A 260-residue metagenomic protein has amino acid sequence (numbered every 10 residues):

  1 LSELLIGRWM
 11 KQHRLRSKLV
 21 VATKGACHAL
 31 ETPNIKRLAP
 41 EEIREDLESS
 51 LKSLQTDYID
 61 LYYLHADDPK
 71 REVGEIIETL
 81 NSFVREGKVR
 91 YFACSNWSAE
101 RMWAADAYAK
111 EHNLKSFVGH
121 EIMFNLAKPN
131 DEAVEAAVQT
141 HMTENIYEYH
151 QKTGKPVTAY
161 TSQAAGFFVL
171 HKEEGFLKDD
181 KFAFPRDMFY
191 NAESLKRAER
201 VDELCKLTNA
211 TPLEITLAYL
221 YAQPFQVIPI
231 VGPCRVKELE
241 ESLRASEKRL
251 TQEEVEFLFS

Functional and structural regions predicted by a protein language model:
L1-V20, R85, M188: N-terminal binding-site loop/beta-alpha segment at the start of enzyme catalytic domains that lines or forms
R16-S17, T56-D57, V89: Active-site acidic short loop of glycosyltransferases
S17-L30, G119-F124: A short, structured active-site edge motif that brings together acidic residues
A22-I35, Y58-Y63: N-terminal small/glycine-rich loop or linker at the start of catalytic domains across soluble metabolic enzymes
A29-R44, K70-R71: Active-site mouth loops of central-metabolism enzymes
L38-L54, M102-A107: Short, acidic/polar
L51-E72: Active-site groove signature of glycoside hydrolases
D67, R71-S260: Beta/alpha (TIM)-barrel catalytic core signal, keyed to glycine-rich beta->alpha loops juxtaposed to Asp/Glu that bind
